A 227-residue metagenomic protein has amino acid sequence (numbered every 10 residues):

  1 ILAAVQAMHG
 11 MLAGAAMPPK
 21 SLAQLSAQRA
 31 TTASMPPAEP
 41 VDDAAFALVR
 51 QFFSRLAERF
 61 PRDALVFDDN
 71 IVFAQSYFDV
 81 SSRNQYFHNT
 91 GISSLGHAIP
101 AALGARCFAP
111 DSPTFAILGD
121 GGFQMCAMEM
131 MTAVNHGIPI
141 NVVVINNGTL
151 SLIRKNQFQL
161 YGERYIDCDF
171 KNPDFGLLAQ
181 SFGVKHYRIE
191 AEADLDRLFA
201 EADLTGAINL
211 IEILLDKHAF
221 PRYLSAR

Functional and structural regions predicted by a protein language model:
I1-A23: Terminal amphipathic helices with adjacent charged low-complexity linkers/tails
L2-M8, Q75-R227: Thiamine diphosphate
H9-A13, P61, A207: Non-catalytic alpha-helical coupling and interface elements of nucleotide-dependent molecular machines and regulators
M17, M35-P40, F60, I138 (+2 more regions): Intrinsic-disorder/low-complexity coil detector
P18-P19, L48, D174, A191: A diffuse structural propensity rather than consistent per-protein peaks
K20-Q24, D69-N70, E212: Short coil/turn segments at secondary-structure boundaries
Q24-T32, L48, D216-P221, R227: A short, charged, Gly/Pro-tolerant segment at domain boundaries
S26-D111: Active-site diphosphate/adenylate-binding microenvironment
